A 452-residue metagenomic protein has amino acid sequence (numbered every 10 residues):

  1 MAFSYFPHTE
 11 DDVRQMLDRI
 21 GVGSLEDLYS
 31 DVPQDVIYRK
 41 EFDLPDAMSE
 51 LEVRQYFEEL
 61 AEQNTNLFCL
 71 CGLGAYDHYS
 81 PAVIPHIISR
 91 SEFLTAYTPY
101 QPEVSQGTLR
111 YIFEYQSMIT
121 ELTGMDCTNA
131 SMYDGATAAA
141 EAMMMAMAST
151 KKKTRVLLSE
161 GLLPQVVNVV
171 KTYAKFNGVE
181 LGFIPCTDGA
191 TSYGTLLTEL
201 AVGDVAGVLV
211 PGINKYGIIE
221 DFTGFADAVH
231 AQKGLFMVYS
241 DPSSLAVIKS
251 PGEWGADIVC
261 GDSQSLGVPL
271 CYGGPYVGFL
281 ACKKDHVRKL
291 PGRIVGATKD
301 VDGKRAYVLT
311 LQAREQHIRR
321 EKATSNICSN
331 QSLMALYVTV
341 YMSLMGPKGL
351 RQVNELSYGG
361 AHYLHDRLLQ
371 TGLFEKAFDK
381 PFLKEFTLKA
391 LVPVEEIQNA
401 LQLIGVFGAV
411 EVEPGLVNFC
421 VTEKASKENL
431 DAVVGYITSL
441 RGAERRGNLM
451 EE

Functional and structural regions predicted by a protein language model:
M1-L17: Charged, compositionally biased N-terminal leader segments and the immediate start of the first structured element
V32-F113, T120: N-terminal entrance/gating region of PLP-dependent enzymes' catalytic architecture
Y100-V104, T120-A140: Short loop-beta-helix segment that forms the pyridoxal 5′-phosphate
T137-K304, L373, L391, E395-N399 (+3 more regions): Conserved PLP-enzyme active-site core in the AAT-like
V205, K348-V433: Conserved C-terminal alpha-helix-loop-beta "cap" of PLP-dependent enzymes that closes/shapes the active-site mouth
L266-G372, K376-D379: Active-site C-terminal subdomain of aminotransferase-like
